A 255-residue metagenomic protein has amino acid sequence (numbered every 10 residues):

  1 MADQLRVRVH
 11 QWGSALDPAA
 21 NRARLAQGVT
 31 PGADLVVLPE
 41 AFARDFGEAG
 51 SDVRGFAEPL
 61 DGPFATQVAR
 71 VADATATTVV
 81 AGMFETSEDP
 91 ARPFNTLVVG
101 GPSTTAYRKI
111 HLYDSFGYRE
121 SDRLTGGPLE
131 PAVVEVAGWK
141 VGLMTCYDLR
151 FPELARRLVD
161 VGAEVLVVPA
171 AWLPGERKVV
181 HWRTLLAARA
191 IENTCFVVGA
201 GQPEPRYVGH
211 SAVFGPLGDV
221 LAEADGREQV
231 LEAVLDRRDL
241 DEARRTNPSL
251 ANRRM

Functional and structural regions predicted by a protein language model:
M1-L35, V167: N-terminal active-site segment of His-dependent metallophosphoesterases
Q27-A106, L173-I191: Cys-nucleophile CN-hydrolase/nitrilase-fold catalytic domain and related Cys-dependent amidase chemistry that acts on
V36-V37, K140-T145, V167: Short hydrophobic-aromatic micro-motifs
L60-V80, L149-E228: CN hydrolase (nitrilase-like) catalytic-core segments centered on the catalytic cysteine and neighboring Lys/Glu
A81-M83, N95-V99, A132-V134, V197 (+2 more regions): Short beta-strand scaffold segments in enzyme catalytic cores
E88-V161, P174-T184, R245-S249: Active-site catalytic loop in hydrolytic enzyme cores
H111-Y113, G226-V230: A short acidic/small-residue loop/turn micro-motif
D241-M255: A short C-terminal boundary segment appended to hydrolase-like catalytic domains
